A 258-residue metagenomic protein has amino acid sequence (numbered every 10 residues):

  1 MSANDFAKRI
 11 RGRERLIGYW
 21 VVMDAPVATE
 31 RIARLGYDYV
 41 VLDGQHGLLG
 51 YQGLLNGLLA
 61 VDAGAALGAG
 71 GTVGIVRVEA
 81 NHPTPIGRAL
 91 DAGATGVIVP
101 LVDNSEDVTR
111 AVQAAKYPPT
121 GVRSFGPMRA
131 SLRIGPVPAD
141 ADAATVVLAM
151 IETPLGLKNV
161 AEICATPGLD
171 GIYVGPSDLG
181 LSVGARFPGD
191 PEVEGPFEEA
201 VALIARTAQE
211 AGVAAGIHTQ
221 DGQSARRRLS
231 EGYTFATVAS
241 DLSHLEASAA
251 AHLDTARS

Functional and structural regions predicted by a protein language model:
M1-G18, I134-A143, V201-I204, Q209-E210: N-terminal amphipathic alpha-helix/helix-capping segment at the start of soluble metabolic enzymes
M1-G74, E79-N81, A165-D170: Conserved N-terminal beta1-alpha1 strand-loop-helix module at the mouth
R15-V21, V40-L42, G74-V78, V97-V99 (+4 more regions): Hydrophobic faces of well-ordered beta-strands that scaffold small-molecule active sites in alpha/beta enzyme cores
T29-E30, L54, L58, I86 (+4 more regions): Generic hydrophobic/aromatic pocket-lining and core-packing "Φ" positions
Y51-P83, G87-D91, A115-T120, A139-D142 (+2 more regions): Alpha-helix-loop-beta-strand connector modules within alpha/beta enzyme cores
G57, S105-G121, L242-S258: C-terminal helical cap(s) of enzyme catalytic domains, especially alpha/beta-barrels
T84-P85, A94-G171, P176-A185: Conserved anion-binding
S224-L242: Short, electropositive alpha-helical surface patch
